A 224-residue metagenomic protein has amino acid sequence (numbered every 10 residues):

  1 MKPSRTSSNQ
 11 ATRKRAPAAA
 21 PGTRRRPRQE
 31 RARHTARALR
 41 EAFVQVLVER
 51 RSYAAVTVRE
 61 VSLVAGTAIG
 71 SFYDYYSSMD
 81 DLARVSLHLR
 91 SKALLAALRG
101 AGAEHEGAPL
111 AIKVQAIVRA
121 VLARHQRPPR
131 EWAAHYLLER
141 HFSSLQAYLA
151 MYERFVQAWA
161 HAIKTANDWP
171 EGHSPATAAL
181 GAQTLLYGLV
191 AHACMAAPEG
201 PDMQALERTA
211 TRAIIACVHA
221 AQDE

Functional and structural regions predicted by a protein language model:
M1-H34, Q222-E224: N-terminal intrinsically disordered/low-complexity leader segments
H34-Q45, V64, D81-A101, I112 (+4 more regions): Alpha-helical structural segments
V46-D81, V85: Helix-turn-helix
A96, I112-R127, F142-D168, T177-L180 (+1 more regions): Amphipathic alpha-helical packing segments from all-alpha helical-bundle domains
R99-E104, A134-S143: Short linear capping/connector segments at secondary-structure termini
P128-A133: Short, structured loop/turn "capping" segments at alpha-beta junctions
L137, L145, K164-A213, A221-E224: Hydrophobic/aromatic-rich alpha-helical bundle segments in the mid-to-C-terminal region
